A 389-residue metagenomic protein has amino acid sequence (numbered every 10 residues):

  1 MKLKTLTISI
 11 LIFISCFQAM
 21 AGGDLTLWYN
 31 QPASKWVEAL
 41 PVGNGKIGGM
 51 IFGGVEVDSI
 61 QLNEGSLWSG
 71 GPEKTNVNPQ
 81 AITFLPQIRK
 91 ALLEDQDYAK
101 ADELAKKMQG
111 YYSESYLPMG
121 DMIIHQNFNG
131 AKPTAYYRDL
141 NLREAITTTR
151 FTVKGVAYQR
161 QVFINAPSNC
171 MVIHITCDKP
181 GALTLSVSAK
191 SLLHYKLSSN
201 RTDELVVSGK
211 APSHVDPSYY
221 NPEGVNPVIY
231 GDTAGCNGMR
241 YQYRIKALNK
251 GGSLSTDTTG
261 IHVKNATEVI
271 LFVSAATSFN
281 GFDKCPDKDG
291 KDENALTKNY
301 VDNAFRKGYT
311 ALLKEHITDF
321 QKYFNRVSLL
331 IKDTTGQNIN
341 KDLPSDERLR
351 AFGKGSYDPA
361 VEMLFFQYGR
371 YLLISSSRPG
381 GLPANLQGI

Functional and structural regions predicted by a protein language model:
M1-G22: Bacterial Sec-dependent N-terminal signal peptides
G22-I389: Aromatic-residue-lined binding/catalytic grooves and analogous aromatic/hydrophobic interfacial grooves in multimeric
